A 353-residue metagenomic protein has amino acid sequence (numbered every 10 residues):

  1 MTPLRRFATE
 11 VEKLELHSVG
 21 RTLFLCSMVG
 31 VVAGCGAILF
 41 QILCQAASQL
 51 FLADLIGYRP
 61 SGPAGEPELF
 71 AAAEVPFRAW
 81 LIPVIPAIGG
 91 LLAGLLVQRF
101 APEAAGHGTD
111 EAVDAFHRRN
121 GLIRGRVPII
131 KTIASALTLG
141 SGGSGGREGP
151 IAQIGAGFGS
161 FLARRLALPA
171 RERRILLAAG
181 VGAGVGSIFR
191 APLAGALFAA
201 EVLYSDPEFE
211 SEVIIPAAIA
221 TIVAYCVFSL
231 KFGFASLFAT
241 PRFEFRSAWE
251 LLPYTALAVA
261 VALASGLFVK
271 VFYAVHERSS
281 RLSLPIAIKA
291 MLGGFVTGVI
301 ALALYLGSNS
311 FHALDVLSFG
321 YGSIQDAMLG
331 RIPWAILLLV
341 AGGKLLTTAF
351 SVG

Functional and structural regions predicted by a protein language model:
M1-G353: Alpha-helical transmembrane segments and immediately membrane-proximal extracytoplasmic
